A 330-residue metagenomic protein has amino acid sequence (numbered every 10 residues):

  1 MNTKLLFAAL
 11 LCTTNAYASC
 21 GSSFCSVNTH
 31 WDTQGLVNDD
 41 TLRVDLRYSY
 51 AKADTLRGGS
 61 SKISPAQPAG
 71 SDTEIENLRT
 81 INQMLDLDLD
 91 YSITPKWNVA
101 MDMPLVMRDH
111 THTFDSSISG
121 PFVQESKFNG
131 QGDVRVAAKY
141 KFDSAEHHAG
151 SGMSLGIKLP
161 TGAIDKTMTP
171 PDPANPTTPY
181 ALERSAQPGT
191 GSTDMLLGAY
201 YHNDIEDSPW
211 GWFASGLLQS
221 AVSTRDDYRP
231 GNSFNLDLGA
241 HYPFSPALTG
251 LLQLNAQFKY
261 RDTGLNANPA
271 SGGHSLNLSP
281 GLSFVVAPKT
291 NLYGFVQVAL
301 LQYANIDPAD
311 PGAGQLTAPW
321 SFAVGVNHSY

Functional and structural regions predicted by a protein language model:
Y17-G70, E146-H147, T161-A163, R184: Outer-membrane beta-barrel biogenesis signature
T29-T33, I93-P95, K139-E146, S151 (+5 more regions): Outer-membrane beta-barrel proteins
D40, I81-L85, F128-V134, A149 (+4 more regions): Residues that define the transmembrane beta-barrel architecture of outer-membrane proteins
L42, W97-M101, V136, E146-H148 (+3 more regions): Repeated loop/turn-to-beta-strand initiation elements of outer-membrane beta-barrel proteins
V44-Y50, M101-L105, M153-L159, A199 (+4 more regions): Transmembrane beta-barrel strands of outer-membrane/channel proteins
L46-Y48, L87-Y91, M101, V136-Y140 (+6 more regions): Residues on the lipid-exposed face of transmembrane beta-strands in outer-membrane beta-barrel proteins
R57-G59, I63-Q67, V222-Y330: Outer membrane beta-barrel transmembrane domains
M107-P230: Outer-membrane pore/translocation modules
